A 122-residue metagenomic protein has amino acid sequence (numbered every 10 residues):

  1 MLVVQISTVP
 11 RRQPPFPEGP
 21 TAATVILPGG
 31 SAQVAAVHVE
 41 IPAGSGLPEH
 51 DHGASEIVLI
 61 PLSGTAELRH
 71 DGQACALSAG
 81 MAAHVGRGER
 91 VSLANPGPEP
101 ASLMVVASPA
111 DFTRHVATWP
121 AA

Functional and structural regions predicted by a protein language model:
M1-V34, P48, H115-A122: A short, N-terminal "cap"/entry segment at the start of jelly-roll beta-barrel domains of the cupin/DSBH fold
L27-P28, L47-H52, A94-P96: Short histidine-centered beta-strand/loop micro-motifs that create catalytic or ligand/metal-coordination sites
G30, R87-T113: Ligand-binding loop in jelly-roll beta-barrel domains
G30-A32, A54, Q73, P98-E99: Short strand-connecting beta-turns/loops that link adjacent beta-strands
E40-P42, D51-L68, V106: Short, conserved beta-strand element in jelly-roll/cupin
T65-E67, A74, R90, P100: Structural motif
G72-G88: Short acidic-glycine-tyrosine-enriched beta hairpin
